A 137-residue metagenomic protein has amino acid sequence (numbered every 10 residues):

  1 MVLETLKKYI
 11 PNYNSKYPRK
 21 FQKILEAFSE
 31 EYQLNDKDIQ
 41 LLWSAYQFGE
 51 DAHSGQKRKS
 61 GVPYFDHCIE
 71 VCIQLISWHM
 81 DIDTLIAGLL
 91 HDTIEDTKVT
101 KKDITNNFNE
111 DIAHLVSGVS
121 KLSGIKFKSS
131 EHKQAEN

Functional and structural regions predicted by a protein language model:
M1-N137: Active-site helical microenvironments for divalent-metal-assisted chemistry
